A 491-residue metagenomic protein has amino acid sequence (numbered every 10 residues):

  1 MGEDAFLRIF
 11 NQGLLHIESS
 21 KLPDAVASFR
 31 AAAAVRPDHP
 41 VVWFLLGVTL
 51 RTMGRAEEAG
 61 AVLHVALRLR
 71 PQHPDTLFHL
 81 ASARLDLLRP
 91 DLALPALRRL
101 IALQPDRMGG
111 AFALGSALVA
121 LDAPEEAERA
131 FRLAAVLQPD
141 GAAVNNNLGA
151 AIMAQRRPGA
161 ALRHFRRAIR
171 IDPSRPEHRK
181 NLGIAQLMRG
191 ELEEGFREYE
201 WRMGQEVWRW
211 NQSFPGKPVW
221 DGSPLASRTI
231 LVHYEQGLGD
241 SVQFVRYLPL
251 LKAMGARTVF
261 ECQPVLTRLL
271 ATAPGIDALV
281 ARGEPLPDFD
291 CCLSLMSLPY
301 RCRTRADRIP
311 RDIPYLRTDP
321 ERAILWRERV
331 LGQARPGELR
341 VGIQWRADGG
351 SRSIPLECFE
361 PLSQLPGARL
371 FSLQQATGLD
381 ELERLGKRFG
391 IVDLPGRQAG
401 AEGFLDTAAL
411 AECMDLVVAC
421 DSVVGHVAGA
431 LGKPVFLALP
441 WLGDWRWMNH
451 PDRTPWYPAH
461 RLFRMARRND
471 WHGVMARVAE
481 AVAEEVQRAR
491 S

Functional and structural regions predicted by a protein language model:
M1-S491: Alpha-helical solenoid repeat scaffolds of the TPR/TPR-like class and their adjacent stem/linker regions that mediate
